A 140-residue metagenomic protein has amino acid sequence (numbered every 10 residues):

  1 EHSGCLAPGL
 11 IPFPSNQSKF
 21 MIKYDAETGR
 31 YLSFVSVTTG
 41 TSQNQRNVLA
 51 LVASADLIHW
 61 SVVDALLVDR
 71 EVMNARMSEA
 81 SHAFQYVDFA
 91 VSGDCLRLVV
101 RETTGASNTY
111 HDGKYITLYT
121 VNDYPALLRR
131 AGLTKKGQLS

Functional and structural regions predicted by a protein language model:
E1-S15, Y24-E79, G93-S140: Beta-rich carbohydrate-recognition and catalytic domains
S18-M21, Q85-D88: Beta-propeller and closely related beta-sheet repeat lectin domains
